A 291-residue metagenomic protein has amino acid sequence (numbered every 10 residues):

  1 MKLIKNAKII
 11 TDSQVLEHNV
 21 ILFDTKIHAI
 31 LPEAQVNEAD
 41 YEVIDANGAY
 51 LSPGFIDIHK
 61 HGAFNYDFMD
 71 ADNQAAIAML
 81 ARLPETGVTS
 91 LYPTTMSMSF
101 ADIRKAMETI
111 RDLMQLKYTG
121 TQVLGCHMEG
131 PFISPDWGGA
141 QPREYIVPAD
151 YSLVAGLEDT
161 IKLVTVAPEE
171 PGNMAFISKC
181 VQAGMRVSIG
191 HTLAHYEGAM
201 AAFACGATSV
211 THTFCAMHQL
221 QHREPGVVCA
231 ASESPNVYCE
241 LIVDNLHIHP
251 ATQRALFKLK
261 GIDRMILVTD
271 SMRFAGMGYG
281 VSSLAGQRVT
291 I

Functional and structural regions predicted by a protein language model:
M1-L3, K8-S52: Histidine-rich, glycine-flanked metal-binding segment
K2-L3, N37-I77, A81: Replace "His-x-His-based motif
A7, I21, T25, G48 (+6 more regions): Divalent metal-coordination and catalytic microenvironments
H61, N65, I77-A106, T121-S134 (+6 more regions): Divalent metal-dependent hydrolysis catalytic cores, especially in the metallo-beta-lactamase
D72-A75, A106-T109, I146-D150, R223-V228: Charged helix-capping and loop-helix junction motifs
R111-M114, I177-G184, F257: Surface-exposed amphipathic alpha-helices with a cationic face
M128, I133-G226: Divalent metal-binding pocket/active-site signature
G198-I291: Active-site-adjacent C-terminal substructures of enzyme catalytic domains
